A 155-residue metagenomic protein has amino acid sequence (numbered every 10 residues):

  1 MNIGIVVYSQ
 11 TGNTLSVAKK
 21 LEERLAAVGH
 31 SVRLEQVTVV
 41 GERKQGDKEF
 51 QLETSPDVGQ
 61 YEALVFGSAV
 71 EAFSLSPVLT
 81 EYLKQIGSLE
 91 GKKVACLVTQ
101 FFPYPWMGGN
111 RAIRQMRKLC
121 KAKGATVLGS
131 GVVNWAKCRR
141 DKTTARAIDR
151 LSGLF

Functional and structural regions predicted by a protein language model:
I3-S16, K20-E35, F50-F155: FMN-binding flavodoxin-like domain, especially the glycine-rich phosphate-binding loop
K44-K48: Adenosine-cofactor binding site in Rossmann-like domains, unifying the SAM/SAH pocket of S-adenosylmethionine-dependent
